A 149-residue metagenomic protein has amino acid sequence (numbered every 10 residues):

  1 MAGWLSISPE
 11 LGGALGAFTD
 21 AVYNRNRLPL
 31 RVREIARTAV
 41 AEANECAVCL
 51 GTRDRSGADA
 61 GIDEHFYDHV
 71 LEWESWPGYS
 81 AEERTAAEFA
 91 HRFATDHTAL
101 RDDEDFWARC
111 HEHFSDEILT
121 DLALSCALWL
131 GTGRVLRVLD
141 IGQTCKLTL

Functional and structural regions predicted by a protein language model:
M1-G3, E104-L119, S125-L149: Secretory/periplasmic and organellar redox-cofactor proteins
M1-V32, D54, A58: Mobile cap/lid helix-loop segments that border enzyme active or cofactor-binding sites and regulate substrate access
G12, L50-H69: Iron-sulfur (Fe-S) cluster-binding segments and ferredoxin-like electron-carrier domains, especially [2Fe-2S]
T19, I35-V40, V70, A86-A94 (+1 more regions): Short alpha-helical scaffolding segments that buttress acidic/His motifs in well-ordered protein cores
P29-R37, F66, R84, I118-D121: Alpha-helical scaffolds flanking conserved acidic
R33-S56: Short, thiol/selenol-centered motifs that function as redox-active sites or metal-ligating centers
L71-Y79: Acidic/His metal-coordination segments adjacent to aromatic residues that form catalytic metal sites in metalloenzymes
S80-A123: Acidic/histidine-rich alpha-helical segments that form the ligand environment of transition-metal centers
